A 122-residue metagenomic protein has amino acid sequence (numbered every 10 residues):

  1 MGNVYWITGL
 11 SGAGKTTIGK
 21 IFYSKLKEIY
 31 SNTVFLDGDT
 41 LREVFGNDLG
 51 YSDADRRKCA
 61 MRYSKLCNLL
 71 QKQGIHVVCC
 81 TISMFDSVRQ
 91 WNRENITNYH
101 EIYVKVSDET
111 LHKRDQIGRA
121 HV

Functional and structural regions predicted by a protein language model:
M1-G2: Phosphate-binding P-loop
Y5-I7: Hydrophobic anchor at the beta1->P-loop junction of P-loop NTPases
L10: P-loop (Walker A) phosphate-binding loop of NTP-binding proteins
A13, G19-L66: Conserved substrate/cofactor phosphate-moiety recognition/catalytic segment in nucleotide-dependent phosphotransferases
V44-G50, C67-R119: ATP-dependent NMP and nucleoside kinases share a basic, alpha-helical "lid"
